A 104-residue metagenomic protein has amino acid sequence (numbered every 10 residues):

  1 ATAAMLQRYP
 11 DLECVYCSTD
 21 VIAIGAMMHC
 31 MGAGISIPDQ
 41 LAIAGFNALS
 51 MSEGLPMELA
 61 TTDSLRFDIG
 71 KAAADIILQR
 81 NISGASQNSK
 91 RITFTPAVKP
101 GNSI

Functional and structural regions predicted by a protein language model:
A3, R8-I104: Flexible loop/turn connectors
